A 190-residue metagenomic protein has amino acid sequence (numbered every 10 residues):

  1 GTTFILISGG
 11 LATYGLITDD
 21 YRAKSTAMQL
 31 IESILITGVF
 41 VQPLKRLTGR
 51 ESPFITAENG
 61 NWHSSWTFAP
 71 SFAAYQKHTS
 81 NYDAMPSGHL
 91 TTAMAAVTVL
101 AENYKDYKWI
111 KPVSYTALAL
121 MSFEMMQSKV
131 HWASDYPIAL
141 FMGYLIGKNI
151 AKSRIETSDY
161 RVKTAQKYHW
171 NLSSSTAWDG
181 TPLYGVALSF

Functional and structural regions predicted by a protein language model:
G1-A12, H89-A93: Hydrophobic alpha-helical transmembrane segments
T13-D19: Structural signal for the C-terminal ends of transmembrane alpha-helices and the immediately following loop
D19-S25: Membrane-interface helix-boundary motifs at transmembrane edges
M28, S33-F190: Replace "edges of transmembrane helices
